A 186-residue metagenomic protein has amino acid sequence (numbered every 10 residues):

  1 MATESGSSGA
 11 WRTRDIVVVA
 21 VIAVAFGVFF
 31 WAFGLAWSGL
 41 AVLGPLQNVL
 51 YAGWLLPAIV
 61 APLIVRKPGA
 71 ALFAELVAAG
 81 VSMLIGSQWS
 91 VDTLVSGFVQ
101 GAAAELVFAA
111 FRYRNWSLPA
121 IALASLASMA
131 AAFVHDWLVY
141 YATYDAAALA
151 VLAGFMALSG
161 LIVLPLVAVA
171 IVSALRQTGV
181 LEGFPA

Functional and structural regions predicted by a protein language model:
A2-A61: Hydrophobic transmembrane alpha-helices
A2-V21, A25-V28, V151-A186: Alpha-helical transmembrane segments and their cytosolic interface
A20, V24, L72-L76, G80 (+5 more regions): Residue-level signature of the transmembrane alpha-helical core of multi-pass small-molecule transporters
A23-W31, L76-G86, S125-D136: Aromatic-anchored segments of alpha-helical transmembrane domains
V28, V95-Y140, P165, V169: Short helix-perturbing small/polar motifs within transmembrane alpha-helices
G34-G44, L138-L149: Membrane-interface helix termini and inter-helical loops of multi-pass transporters
S38-L43, A78-F108, V139: Interfacial aromatic-anchored transmembrane helix boundaries in multi-pass membrane proteins
V60-F73, A110-P119: Membrane-helix interface "capping/anchor" motifs
